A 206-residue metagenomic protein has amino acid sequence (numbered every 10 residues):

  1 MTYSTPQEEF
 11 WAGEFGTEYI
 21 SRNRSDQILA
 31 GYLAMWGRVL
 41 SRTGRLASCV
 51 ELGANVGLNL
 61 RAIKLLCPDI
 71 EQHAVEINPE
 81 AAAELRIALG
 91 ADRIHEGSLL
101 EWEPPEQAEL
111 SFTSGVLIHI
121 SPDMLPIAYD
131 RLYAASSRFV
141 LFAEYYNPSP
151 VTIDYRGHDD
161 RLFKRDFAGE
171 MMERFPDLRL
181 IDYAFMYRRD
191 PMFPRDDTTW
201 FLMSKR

Functional and structural regions predicted by a protein language model:
M1-E106, D123-I127, R131-R206: Class I (Rossmann-like) S-adenosyl-L-methionine-dependent methyltransferase catalytic domain, capturing the SAM-binding
F112: A conserved beta-strand element that flanks and buttresses the S-adenosyl-L-methionine
G115: Nucleotide-sugar donor-binding/catalytic module of glycosyltransferases that assemble extracellular/cell-envelope
I118-I120: A short His-aromatic
